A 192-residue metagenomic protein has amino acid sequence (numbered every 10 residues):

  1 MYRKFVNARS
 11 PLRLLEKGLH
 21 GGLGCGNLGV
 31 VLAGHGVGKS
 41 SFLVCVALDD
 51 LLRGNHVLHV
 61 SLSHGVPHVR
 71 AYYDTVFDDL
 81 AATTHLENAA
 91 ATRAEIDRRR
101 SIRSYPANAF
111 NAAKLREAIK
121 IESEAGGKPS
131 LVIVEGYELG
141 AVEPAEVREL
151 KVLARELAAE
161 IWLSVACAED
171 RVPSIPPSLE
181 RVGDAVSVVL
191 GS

Functional and structural regions predicted by a protein language model:
R9-G22: Pre-Walker A adenine-sensing motif
L19-G26, D49: Phosphate-binding P-loop
G24-G29, N55: Pre-Walker A (Motif I) flank of P-loop NTPase domains
H35: The conserved Walker
G38: Conserved glycine(s) of the Walker
S41-R103, A107: Conserved P-loop
R100-L157: Phosphate-binding/switch loop-helix module in NTP-utilizing enzymes
A166-S192: Phosphate-binding/switch region of NTP-binding enzymes
